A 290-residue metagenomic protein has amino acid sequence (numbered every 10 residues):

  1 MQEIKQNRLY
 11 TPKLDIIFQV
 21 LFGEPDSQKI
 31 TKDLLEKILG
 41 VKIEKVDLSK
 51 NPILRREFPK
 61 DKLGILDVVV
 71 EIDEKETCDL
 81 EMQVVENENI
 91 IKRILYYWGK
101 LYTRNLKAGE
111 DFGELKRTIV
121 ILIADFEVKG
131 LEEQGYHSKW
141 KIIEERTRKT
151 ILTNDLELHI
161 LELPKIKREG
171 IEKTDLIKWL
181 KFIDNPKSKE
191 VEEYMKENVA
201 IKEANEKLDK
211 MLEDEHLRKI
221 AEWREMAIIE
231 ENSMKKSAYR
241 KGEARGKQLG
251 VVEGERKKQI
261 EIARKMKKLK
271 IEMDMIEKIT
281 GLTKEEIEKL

Functional and structural regions predicted by a protein language model:
M1-L290: Elongated, amphipathic alpha-helical interaction scaffolds
